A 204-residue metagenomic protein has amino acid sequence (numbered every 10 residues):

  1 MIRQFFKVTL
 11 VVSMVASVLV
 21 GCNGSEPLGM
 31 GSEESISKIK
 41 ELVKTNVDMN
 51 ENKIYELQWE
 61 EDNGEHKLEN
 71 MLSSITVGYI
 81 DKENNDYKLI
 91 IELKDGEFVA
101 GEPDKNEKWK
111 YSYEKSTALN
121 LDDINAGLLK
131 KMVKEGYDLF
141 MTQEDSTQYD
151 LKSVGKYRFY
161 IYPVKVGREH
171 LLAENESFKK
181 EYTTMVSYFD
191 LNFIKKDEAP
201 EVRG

Functional and structural regions predicted by a protein language model:
M1-L10: Bacterial N-terminal signal peptides that target proteins for export
V18-G21: C-terminal motif of bacterial Sec signal peptides marking the signal peptidase cleavage site
N23-S25: Bacterial signal peptide processing site
G29-S37, E41-E69, D138-R168: Short glycine-rich, low-complexity/disordered patches
V43-V47, N84-D86, G136-E144, E181 (+1 more regions): Short loop/beta submotifs within extracellular cysteine-rich repeat domains
E51-I90, Y157-F193: Exposed beta-strand-loop-beta-strand "reactive/processing" segments of non-cytosolic proteins
D95-L121, M185-G204: A short, surface-exposed interaction/processing loop segment used at functional sites
G101-K152: Long, charged/polar, surface-exposed segments that mediate recognition or autoinhibition
